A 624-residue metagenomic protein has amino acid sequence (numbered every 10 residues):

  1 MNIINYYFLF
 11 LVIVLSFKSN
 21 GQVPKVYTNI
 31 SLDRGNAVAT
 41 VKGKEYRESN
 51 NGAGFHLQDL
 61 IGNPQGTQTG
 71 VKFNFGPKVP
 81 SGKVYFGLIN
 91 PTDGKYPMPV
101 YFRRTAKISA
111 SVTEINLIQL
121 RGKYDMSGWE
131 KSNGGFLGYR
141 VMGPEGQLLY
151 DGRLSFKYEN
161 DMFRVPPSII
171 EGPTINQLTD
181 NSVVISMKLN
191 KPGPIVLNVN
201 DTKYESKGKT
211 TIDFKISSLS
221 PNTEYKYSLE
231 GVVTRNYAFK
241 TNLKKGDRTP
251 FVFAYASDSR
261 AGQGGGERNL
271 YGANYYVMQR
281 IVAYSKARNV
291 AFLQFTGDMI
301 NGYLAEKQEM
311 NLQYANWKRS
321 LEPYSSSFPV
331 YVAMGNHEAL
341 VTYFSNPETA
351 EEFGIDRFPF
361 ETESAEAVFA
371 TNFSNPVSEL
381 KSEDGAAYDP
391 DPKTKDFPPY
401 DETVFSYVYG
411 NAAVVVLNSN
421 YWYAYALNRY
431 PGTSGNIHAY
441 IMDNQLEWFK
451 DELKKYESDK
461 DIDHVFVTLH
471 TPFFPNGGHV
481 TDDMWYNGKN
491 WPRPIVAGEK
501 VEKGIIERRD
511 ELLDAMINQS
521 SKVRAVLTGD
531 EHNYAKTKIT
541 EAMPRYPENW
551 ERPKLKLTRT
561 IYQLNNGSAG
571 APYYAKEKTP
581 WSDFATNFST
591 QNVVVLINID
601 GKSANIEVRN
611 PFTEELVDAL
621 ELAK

Functional and structural regions predicted by a protein language model:
M1-V23, M516: Bacterial Sec-dependent N-terminal signal peptides
V23-D401, K503-K522, N533-Y534, Q591: Divalent metal-dependent phosphoesterase catalytic cores across multiple superfamilies
T174, E224-A238, Q308, L312-D459 (+3 more regions): Extended active-site neighborhood of metal-dependent phosphoesterases/phosphodiesterases
P194-V196, A261-G266, L340, V416 (+4 more regions): Short, solvent-exposed loop/turn elements at domain surfaces
T249-V252, R288-L293, S325-Y331, Y409-V414 (+4 more regions): Loop/turn elements at helix/coil->beta-strand transitions in domains of secreted/extracellular proteins
Y255-S257, Q294-T296, A333-M334, V416-N418 (+4 more regions): Short beta-strand segments
S259-G262, M299-G302, N336-L340, N420-Y423 (+4 more regions): Solvent-exposed loop/turn segments at secondary-structure junctions within structured extracellular/periplasmic domains
F295-I300, Y456-T481: Short acidic, glycine-rich surface-loop motifs adjacent to enzyme active sites
